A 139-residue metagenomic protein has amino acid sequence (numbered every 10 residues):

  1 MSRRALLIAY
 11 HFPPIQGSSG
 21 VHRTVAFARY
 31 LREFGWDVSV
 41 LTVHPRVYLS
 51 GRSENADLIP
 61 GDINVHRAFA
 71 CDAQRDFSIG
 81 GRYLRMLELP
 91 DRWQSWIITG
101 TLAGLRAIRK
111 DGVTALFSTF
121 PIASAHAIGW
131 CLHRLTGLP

Functional and structural regions predicted by a protein language model:
M1-F69: N-terminal subdomain of nucleotide-sugar transferases
R4, T114-A115, P139: Structural motif
P14-I15, Q74, A125: Short glycine-rich, flexible loops that bind phosphorylated cofactors or substrates
L31, L58, I108, L132-H133: A generic structural signal for well-ordered alpha-helical segments
F34, D111, L132-L138: Helix C-cap/helix->beta junction micro-motif
V40-I108: A conserved catalytic-core segment of Leloir-type glycosyltransferases
D91-T101, A115-T136: An aromatic- and histidine-rich active-site surface loop
